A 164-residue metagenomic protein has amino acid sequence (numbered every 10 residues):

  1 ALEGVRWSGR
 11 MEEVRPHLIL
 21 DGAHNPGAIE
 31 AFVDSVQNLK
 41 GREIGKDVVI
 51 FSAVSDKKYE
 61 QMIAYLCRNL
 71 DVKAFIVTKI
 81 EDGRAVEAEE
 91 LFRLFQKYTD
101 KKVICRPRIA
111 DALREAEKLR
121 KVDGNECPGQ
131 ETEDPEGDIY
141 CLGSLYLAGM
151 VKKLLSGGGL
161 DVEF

Functional and structural regions predicted by a protein language model:
A1-A74: Nucleotide phosphate-binding/pyrophosphate-handling subdomain across enzymes that bind or process nucleotide phosphates
L18-I19, P26, I63-G137: C-terminal helical cap/extension that packs against the catalytic core of soluble nucleotide-cofactor enzymes
V36, K40, L70, F95 (+2 more regions): Active-site catalytic pocket residues across diverse enzymes, especially alpha/beta-hydrolases
K73, D161-F164: S-adenosylmethionine-dependent methyltransferases
C141: Acidic, glycine-rich flexible loop segments
S144: Active-site-proximal loop/hinge segments that shape catalytic or ion-binding/gating pockets
L147: C-terminal interaction modules of eukaryotic adaptor/scaffold proteins
